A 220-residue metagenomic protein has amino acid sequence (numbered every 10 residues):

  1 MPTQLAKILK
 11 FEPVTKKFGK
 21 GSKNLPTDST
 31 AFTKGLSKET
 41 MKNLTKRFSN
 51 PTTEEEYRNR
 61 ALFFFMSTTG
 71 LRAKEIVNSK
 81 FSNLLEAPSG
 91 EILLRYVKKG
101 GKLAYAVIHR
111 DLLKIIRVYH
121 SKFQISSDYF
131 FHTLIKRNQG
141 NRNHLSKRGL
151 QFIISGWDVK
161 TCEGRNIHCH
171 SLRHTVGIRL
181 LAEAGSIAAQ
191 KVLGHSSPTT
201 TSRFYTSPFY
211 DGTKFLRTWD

Functional and structural regions predicted by a protein language model:
M1-N43, L134-N143: Flexible interdomain linker/hinge and immediately adjacent N-terminus of the catalytic tyrosine-recombinase domain
M1-T15, Y57-F63, I108, L150: Non-catalytic DNA-binding core/recognition domains of DNA-processing enzymes
P2-F11, A87-P88, V97-R137: Basic, alpha-helical nucleic-acid-contacting "clamp/cap" segments
P13, R203, S207-D220: DNA/chromatin major-groove-contacting recognition/catalytic segments
E39-T69: Basic, Lys/Arg- and aromatic-enriched nucleic-acid-binding interface segment
S49-T53, Q151-K191: Short, basic (Lys/Arg/His-rich) helix/loop patches that form interaction surfaces in the mid-to-C-terminal regions
M66-S89: Short, charged phosphate-coordinating catalytic segments
L84-E86, N166, G185-Y205: Short, polar N-cap/turn motifs at the start of nucleic acid-interacting alpha helices
